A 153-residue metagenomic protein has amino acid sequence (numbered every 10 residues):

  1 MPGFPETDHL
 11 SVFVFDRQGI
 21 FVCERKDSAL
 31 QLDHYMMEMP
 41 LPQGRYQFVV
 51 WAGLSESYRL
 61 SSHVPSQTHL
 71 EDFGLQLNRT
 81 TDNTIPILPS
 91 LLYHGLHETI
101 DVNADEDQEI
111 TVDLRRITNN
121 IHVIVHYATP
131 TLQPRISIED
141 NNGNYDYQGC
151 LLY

Functional and structural regions predicted by a protein language model:
M1, D113-H126: A short, Gly/Thr-enriched small/hydrophobic beta-strand-prone motif that recurs across taxa
M1-L30: N-terminal ordered "arm"
D8-S11, L132-I136: Short beta-strand/loop motifs in extracellular/secreted proteins, especially within beta-sandwich accessory domains
F13, W51, I124-H126, S137: Residue-level recognition of well-ordered beta-strand positions that form the cores of beta-sheet-rich folds across
D16, R116, Y127-T129, D140-N142: Beta-strand elements of well-folded, non-transmembrane domains
I20-R116: Short, low-hydrophobicity acidic/polar segments
P134-C150: Short secondary-structure subsegments characteristic of cysteine-rich extracellular domains
Y153: Conserved small/polar residues in nucleotide/adenosyl-binding loops
